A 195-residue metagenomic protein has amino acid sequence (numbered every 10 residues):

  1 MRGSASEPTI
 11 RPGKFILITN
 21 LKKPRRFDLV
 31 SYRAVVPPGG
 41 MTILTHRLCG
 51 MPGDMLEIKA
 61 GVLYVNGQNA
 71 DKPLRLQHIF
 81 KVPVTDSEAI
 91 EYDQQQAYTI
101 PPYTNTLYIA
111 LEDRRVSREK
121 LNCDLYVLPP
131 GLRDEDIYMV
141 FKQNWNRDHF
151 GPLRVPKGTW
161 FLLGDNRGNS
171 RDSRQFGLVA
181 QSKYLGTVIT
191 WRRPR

Functional and structural regions predicted by a protein language model:
M1-S6: Aromatic-capped interface at the extracytoplasmic side of an N-terminal signal-anchor transmembrane helix
P8-R195: Soluble "head" domains of membrane/secretory-pathway proteins
